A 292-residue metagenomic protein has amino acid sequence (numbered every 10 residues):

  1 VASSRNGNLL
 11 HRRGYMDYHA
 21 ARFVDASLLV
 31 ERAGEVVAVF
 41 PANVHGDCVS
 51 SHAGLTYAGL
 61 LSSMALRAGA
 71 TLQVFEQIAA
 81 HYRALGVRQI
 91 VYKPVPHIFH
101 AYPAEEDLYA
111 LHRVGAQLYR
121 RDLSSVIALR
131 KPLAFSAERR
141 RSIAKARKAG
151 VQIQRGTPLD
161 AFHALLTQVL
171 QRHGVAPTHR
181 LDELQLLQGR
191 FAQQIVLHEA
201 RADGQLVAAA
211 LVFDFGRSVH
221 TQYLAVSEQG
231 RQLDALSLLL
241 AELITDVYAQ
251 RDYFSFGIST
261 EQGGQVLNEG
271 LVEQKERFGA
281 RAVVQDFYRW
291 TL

Functional and structural regions predicted by a protein language model:
V1-V49, P94-R231: A conserved beta-strand-loop-helix scaffold within acyl/acetyltransferase catalytic domains
L29-E31, V39-F40, L55, L61 (+4 more regions): Aromatic (often tryptophan-rich) hydrophobic motifs at membrane interfaces
V44, F75-Y82, H112-R113: Short, charged beta->alpha transition segments
G46-G59: Conserved acyl-donor/pantetheine-binding loop and adjacent beta-alpha core of acyl/acetyltransferases and related
V87-V95: Divalent metal-dependent hydrolysis catalytic cores, especially in the metallo-beta-lactamase
